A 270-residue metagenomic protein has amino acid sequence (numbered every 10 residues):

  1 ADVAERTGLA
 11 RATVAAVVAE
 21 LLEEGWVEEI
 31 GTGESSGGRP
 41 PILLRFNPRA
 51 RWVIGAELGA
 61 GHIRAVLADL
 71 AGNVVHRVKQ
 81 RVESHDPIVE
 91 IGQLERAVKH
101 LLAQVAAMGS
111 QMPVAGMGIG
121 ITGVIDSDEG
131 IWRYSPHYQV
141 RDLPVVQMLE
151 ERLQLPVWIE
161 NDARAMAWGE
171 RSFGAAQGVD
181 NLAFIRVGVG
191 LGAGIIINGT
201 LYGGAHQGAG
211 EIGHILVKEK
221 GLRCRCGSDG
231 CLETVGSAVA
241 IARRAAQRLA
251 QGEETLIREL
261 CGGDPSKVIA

Functional and structural regions predicted by a protein language model:
A1-P48: N-terminal helix-turn-helix DNA-binding module of bacterial transcription factors
E29-V53, V157-L182: Conserved phosphate-binding catalytic cores of ATP/NTP-utilizing and phosphoryl-transfer enzymes
P40-H76, F184-I197: Gly/Thr-rich phosphate-binding beta-strand-loop-beta motif of the actin/hexokinase/Hsp70
L67, V124-I125, I195, L216: Hydrophobic beta-strand positions
V74-N181: Glycine-rich phosphate-binding loop and adjoining helix at the ATP-binding site of ATP-dependent phosphoryl-transfer
Q177-G236: Glycine-rich phosphate-binding loop of actin/hexokinase-like ATP-binding domains
L232-A270: A mobile "lid/hinge" subdomain adjacent to the ATP/sugar-phosphate binding pocket shared across diverse ATP-dependent
